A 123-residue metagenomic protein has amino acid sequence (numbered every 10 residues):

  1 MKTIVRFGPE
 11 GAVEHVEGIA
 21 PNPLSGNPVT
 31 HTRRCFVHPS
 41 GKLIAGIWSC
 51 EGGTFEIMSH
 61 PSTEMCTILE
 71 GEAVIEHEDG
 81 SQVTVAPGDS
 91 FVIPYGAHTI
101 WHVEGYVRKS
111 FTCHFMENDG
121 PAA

Functional and structural regions predicted by a protein language model:
M1-K42: A short, N-terminal "cap"/entry segment at the start of jelly-roll beta-barrel domains of the cupin/DSBH fold
M1-T3, D119-A123: Basic/polar N-terminal segments that are highly enriched at the extreme N-terminus, encompassing both cleavable
I44-H60, P94-Y95: Conserved short histidine dyad/triad with adjacent acidic residue
C50, S59-I75: Short, conserved beta-strand element in jelly-roll/cupin
I57, I75, K109-F111: Short hydrophobic/aromatic-rich beta-strand segments that constitute the beta-sheet cores of beta-sandwich/beta-barrel
T63, E70, G80, G96-H98 (+1 more regions): A generic structural motif
D79-Y95: Short acidic-glycine-tyrosine-enriched beta hairpin
P87, Y95-D119: Ligand-binding loop in jelly-roll beta-barrel domains
